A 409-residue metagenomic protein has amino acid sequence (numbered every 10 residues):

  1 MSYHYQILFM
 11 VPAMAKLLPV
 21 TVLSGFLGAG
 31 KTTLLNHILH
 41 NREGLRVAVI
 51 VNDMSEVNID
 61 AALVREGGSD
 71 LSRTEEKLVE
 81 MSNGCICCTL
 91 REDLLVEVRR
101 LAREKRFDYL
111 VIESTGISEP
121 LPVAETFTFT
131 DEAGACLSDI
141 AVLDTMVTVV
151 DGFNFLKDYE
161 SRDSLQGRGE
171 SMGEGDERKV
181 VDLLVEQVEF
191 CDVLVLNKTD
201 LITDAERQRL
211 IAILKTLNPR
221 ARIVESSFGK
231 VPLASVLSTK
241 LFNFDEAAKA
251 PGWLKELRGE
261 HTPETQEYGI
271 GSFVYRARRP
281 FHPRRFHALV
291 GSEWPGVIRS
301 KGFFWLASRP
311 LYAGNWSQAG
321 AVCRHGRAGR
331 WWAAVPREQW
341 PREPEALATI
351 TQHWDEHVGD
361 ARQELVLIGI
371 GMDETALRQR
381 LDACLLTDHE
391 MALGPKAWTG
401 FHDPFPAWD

Functional and structural regions predicted by a protein language model:
M1-A13: N-terminal amphipathic/basic-hydrophobic helices that include classical n-h-c signal peptides and signal-anchor
A15-D182: Nucleotide-state-sensitive switch-loop elements of NTP-binding domains
T33, H37, R100, P122 (+4 more regions): Alpha-helical scaffold segments in soluble metabolic enzymes
E56, F155, S161-E364, E374 (+2 more regions): C-terminal accessory "lid"/substrate-recognition subdomains
D60, E97, V123, L210 (+2 more regions): Hydrophobic side chains in well-ordered alpha-helices
A62-G68, L214, Q379-D382: Short, aromatic/basic amphipathic alpha-helical patches
